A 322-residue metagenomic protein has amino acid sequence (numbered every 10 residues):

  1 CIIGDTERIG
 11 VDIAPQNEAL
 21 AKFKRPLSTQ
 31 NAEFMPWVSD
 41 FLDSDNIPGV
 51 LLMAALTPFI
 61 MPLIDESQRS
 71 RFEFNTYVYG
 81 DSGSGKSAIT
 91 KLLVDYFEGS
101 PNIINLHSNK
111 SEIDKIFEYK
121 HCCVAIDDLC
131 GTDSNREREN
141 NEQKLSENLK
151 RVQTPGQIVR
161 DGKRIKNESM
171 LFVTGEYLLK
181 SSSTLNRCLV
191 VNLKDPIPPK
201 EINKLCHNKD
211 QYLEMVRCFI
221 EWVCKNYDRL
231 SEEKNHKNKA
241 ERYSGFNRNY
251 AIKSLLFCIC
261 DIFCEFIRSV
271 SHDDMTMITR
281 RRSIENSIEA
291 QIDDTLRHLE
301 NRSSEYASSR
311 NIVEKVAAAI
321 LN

Functional and structural regions predicted by a protein language model:
E7-I9, N135-N140, K150-Q153, T184-N322: Extended alpha-helical interface modules used as scaffolds for assembling large macromolecular complexes
I9-N102: P-loop NTPase catalytic core of nucleic-acid-dependent motor ATPases
I64-Q68, T154-N167, E176-K180: Conserved Walker
Y77-Y79, A88-E142: AAA+/P-loop NTPase substrate/partner-engagement loops
K115-Y119, N141-E142, G162-N167, K180-T184: Conserved catalytic network of the ASCE P-loop NTPase/AAA+ motor domain
A125-D127, E168-E176, V190-N192: Structural recognition of the conserved hydrophobic beta-strand(s) that form the central parallel beta-sheet of P-loop
C130-G131, E176-K180, K194-P198: Conserved nucleotide-binding/hydrolysis micro-motifs of P-loop NTPases
N141-D161: Conserved catalytic/switch belt of AAA+ P-loop NTPases
